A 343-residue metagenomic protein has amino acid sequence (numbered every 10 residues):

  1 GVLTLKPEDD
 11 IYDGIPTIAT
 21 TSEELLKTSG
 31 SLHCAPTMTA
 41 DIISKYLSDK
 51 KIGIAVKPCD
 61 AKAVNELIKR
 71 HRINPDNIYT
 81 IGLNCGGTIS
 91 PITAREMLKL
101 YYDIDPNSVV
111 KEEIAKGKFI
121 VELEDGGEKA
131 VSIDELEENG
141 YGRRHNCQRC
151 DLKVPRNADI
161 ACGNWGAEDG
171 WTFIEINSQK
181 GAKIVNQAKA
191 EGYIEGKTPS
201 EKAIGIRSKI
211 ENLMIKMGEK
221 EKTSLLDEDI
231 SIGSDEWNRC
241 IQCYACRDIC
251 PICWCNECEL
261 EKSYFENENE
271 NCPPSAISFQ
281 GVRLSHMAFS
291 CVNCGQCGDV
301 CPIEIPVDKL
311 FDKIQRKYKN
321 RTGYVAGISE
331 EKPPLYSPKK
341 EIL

Functional and structural regions predicted by a protein language model:
G1-G233: Iron-sulfur-associated redox domains of electron-transfer enzymes in respiratory and anaerobic energy metabolism
D10-Y12, G170, A182, I249 (+3 more regions): Flexible loop/turn segments at secondary-structure boundaries
D49, K69-H71, C85, S90 (+10 more regions): Aromatic-residue detector
K57-K62, R144-V154, N238-E257, F289-E304: Local cysteine-cluster metal-coordination motifs and their immediate loop/turn environment, predominantly Fe-S cluster
H71, V154-N157, C243, R247 (+2 more regions): Short secondary-structure junctions and interdomain/linker hinges
M217-N238, W254-L343: Ferredoxin-type iron-sulfur electron-transfer modules in oxidoreductases and energy-metabolism complexes
